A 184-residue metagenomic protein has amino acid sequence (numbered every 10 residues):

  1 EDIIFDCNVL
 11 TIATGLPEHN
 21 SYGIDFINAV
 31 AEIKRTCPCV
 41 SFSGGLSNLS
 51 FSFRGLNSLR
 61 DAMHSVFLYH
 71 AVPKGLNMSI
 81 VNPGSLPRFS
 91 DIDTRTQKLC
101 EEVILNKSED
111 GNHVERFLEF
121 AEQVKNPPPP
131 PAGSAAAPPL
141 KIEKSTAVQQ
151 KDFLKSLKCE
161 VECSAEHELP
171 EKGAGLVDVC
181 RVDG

Functional and structural regions predicted by a protein language model:
D6-H19, S47-G55: Active-site-proximal beta-alpha loop/turn segments in soluble metabolic enzymes
A13-Y22, R60-H64: Short, charged low-complexity intrinsically disordered segments located at boundaries of structured domains
N20-A29, K34: Active-site cavity-forming subdomains of large catalytic enzyme subunits
A31, C37, S41-G44, N48-G184: Active-site loops and adjacent core secondary-structure elements that bind or stabilize anionic groups
